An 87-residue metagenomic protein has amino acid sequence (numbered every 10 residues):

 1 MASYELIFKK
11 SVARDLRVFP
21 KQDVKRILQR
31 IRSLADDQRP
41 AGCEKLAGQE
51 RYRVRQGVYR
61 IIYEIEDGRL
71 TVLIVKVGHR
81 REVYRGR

Functional and structural regions predicted by a protein language model:
M1-I7, S11-V18, Q22-K25, Q56 (+1 more regions): Enriched for short, Lys/Arg-rich terminal
Q29-R55: A short, surface-exposed loop/turn module that caps and links secondary-structure elements
